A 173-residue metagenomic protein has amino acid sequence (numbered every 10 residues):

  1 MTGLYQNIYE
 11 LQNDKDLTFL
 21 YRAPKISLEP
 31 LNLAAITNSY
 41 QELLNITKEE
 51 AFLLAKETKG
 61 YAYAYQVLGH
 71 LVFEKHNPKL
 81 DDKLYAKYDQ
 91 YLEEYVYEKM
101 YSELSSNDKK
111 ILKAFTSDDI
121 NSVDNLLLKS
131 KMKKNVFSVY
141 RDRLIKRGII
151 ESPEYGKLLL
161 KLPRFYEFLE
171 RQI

Functional and structural regions predicted by a protein language model:
M1-K15: Sensor-1/coupling segment of RecA-like P-loop NTPase cores
Y5-I8, L33, F165: Short, solvent-exposed loop/turn segments at secondary-structure junctions
Q12, Y40, G69, E154 (+2 more regions): Short, flexible helix/strand-to-coil boundary loops that buttress conserved ligand/catalytic motifs in alpha/beta
N13-P30: A short helix-turn-beta junction within AAA+ P-loop NTPase domains corresponding to the substrate/partner-engaging
I36, E42-V96: Amphipathic alpha-helical "lid/sensor" segments that cap RecA-like P-loop NTPase cores
E93-I173: C-terminal leucine-rich, beta-strand-based interaction scaffolds used for sensing/assembly
